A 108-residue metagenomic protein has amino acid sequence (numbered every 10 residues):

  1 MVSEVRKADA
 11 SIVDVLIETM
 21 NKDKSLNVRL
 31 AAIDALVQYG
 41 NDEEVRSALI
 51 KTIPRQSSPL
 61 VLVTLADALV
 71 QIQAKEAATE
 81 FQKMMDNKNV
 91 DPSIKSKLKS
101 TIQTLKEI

Functional and structural regions predicted by a protein language model:
M1-V2, A32, T64-L65, L98: Conserved hydrophobic register position within alpha-solenoid helical repeats
V2-R6, L36-G40, L69, Q73 (+2 more regions): Alpha-solenoid repeat junctions
K7-M20, L30, D42-P54, A74-D86 (+1 more regions): Amphipathic alpha-helical scaffolding segments comprising HEAT/armadillo-like alpha-solenoid repeats
D23, N27-A35, T52, S100-T101 (+1 more regions): Long amphipathic alpha-helical scaffold regions
K24-S25, S57-S58, N89-D91: Short inter-helical turns and helix N-cap capping residues of alpha-solenoid HEAT/ARM repeat scaffolds
E44-S47, S58-L60, A66: Strongly charged, low-complexity linkers/loops
M85-I108: Eukaryotic acidic, Ser/Thr-rich intrinsically disordered low-complexity regions
